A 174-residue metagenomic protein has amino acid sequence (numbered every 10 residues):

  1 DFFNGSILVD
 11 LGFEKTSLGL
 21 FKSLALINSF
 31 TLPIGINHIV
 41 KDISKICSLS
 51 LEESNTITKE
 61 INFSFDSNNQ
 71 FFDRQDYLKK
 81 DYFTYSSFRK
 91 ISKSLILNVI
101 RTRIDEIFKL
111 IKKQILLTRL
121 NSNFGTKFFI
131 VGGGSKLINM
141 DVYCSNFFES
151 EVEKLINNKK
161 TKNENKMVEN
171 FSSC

Functional and structural regions predicted by a protein language model:
D1, T102-T126: Phosphate/ATP-binding catalytic cores across multiple sugar-kinase/actin-like superfamilies, primarily ASKHA
D1-L8, A25-N28, S50, S64-I100 (+3 more regions): Nucleotide/phosphate-binding catalytic cleft detector across ATP-hydrolyzing and phosphate-transferring enzymes
L8-K15, F21-A25, L32-N37, G132-S135: A short acidic Gly-Thr/Ser loop motif
G12-E14, C144-K160: Acidic-glycine-rich active-site phosphate/pyrophosphate-binding loop
S23-D66: Glycine-rich phosphate-binding loop plus the immediately following alpha-helix
K41, N98, T102-K109, K113 (+3 more regions): Feature representing long, continuous alpha-helical segments
F65, N123-F147: Glycine-rich phosphate-binding loops at beta-strand->alpha-helix junctions
E153-C174: Glycine-rich phosphate-binding/hydrolytic loop that grips phosphoryl groups
